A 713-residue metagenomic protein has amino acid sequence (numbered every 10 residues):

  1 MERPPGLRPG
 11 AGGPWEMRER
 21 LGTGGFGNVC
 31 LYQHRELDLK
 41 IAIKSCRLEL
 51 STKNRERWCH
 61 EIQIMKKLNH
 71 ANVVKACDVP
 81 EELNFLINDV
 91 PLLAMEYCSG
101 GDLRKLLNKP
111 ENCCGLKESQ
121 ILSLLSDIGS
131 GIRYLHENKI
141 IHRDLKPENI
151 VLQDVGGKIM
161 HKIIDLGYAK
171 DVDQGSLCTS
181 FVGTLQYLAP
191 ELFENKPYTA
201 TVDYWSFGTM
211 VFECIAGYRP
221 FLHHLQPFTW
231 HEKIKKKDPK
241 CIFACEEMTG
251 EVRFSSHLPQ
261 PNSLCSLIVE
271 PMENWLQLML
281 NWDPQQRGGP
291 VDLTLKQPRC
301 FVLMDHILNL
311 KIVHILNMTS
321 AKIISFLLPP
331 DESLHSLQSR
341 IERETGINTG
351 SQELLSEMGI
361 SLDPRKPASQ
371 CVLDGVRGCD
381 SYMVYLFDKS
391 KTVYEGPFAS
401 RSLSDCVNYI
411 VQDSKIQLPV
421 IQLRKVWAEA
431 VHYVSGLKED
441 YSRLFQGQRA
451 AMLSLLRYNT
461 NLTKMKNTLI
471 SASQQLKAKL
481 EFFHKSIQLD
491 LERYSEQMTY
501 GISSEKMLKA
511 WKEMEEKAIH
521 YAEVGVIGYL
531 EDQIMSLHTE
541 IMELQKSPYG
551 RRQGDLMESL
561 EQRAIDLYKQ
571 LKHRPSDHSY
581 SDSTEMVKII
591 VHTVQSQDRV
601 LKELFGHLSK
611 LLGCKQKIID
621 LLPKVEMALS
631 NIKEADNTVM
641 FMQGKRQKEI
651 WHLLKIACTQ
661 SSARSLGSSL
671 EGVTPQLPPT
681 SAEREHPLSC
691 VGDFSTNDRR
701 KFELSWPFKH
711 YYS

Functional and structural regions predicted by a protein language model:
R18-G25, V29: Protein kinase glycine-rich loop
N28-E49: Glycine-rich ATP phosphate-binding loop
W58-Q63: Regulatory alphaC helix of protein kinase catalytic domains
K75-D89: Short beta-strand micro-motifs within the conserved protein kinase catalytic domain, predominantly in the N-lobe
F85-N88, L222-Q285, M318: C-terminal lobe of the eukaryotic/viral protein kinase catalytic domain
L86-D102: Conserved short submotifs of the Hanks-type protein kinase catalytic core that shape the nucleotide-binding pocket
L124-L125: Activation segment signature within eukaryotic-like protein kinase domains
